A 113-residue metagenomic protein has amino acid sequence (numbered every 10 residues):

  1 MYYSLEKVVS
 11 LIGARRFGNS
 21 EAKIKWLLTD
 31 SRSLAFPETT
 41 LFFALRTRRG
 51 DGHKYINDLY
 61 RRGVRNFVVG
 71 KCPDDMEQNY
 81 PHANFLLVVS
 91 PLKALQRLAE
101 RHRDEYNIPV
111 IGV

Functional and structural regions predicted by a protein language model:
M1-R97: N-terminal leader/targeting and accessory segments in enzymes
A99-V113: Walker A (P-loop) phosphate-binding motif
